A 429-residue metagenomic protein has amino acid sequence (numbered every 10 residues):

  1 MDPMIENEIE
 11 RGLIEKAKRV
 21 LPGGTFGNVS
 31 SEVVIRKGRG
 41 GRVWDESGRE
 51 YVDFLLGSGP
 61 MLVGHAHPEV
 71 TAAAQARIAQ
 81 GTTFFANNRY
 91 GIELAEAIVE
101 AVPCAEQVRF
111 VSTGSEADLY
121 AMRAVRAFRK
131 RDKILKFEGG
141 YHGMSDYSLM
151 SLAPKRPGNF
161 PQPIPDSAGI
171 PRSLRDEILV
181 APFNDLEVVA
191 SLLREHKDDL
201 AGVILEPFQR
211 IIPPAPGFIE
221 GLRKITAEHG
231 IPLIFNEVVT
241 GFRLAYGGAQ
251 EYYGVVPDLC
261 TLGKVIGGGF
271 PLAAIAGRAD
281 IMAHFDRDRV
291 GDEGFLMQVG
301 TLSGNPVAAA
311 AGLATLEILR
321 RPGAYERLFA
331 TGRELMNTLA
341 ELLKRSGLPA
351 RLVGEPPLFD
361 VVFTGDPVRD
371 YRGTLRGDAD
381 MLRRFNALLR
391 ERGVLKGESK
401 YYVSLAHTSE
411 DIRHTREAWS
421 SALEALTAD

Functional and structural regions predicted by a protein language model:
D2-D429: Conserved N-terminal phosphate-binding loop of PLP-dependent enzymes in the Aspartate aminotransferase
